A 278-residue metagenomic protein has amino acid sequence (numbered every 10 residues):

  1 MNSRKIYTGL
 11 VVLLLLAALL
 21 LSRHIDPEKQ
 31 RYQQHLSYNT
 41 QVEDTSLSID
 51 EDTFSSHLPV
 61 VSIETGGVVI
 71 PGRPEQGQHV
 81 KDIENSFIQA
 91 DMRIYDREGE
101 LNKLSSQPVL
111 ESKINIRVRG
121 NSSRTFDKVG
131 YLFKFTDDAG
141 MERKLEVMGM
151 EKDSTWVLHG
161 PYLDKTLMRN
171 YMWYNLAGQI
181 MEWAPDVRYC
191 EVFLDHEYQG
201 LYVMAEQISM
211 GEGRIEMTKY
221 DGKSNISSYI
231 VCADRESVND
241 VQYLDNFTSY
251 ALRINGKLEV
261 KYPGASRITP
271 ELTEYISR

Functional and structural regions predicted by a protein language model:
N2-R278: Phosphate/dinucleotide-binding and metal-coordinating scaffold of catalytic cores in nucleotide-dependent enzymes
